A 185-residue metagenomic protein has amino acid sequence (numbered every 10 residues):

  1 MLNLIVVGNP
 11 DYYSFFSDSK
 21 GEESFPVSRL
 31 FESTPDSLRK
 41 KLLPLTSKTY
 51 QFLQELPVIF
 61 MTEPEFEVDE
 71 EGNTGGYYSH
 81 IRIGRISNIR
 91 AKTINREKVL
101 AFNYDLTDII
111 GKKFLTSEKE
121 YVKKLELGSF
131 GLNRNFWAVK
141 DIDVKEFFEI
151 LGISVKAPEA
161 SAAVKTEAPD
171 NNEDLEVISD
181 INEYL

Functional and structural regions predicted by a protein language model:
M1-Y50: Compositionally biased, charged N-terminal/linker segments
L4-V6, V58, I86, F102-Y104: Hydrophobic beta-strand residues in large extracellular and virion-surface proteins
D11-F25, F66-E70, I109-S117: Short, surface-exposed beta-strand/loop "edge" segments at domain boundaries and coil↔beta transitions
L45-N73: Short coil-to-beta transition motif at edge beta-strands of beta-rich domains
Y50-E55, Y78, N95, D105-K112: Extracellular or exported targeting regions of proteins
Y78-A91: Short beta-strand-centered aromatic/proline hotspots
R90-K98: Short, ordered beta-strand-loop transition motifs
E97-Y184: Contiguous surface segments at macromolecular interaction interfaces
